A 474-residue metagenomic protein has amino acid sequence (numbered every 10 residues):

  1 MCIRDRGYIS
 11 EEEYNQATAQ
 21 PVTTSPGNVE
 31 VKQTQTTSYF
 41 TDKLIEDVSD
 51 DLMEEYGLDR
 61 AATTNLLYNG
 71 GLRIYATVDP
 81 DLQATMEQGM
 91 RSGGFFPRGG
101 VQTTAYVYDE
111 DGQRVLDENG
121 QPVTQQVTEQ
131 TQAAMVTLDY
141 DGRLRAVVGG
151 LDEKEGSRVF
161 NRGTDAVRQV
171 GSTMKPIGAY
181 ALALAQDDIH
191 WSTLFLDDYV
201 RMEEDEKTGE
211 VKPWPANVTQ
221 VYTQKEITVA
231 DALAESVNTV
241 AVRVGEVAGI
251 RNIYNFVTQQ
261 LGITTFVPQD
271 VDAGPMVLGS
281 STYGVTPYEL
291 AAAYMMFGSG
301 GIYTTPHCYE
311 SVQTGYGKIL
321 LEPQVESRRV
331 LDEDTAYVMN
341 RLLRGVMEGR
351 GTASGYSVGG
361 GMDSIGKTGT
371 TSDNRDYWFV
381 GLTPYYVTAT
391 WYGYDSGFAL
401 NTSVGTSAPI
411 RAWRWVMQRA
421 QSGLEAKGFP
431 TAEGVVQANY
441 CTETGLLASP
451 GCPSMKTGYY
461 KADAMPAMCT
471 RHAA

Functional and structural regions predicted by a protein language model:
M1-P80, A84, Q259, T264 (+1 more regions): Non-catalytic, structured segments within soluble enzyme domains
R4, G27-T34, N69-T77, V123-T124 (+7 more regions): Second-shell loop/turn segments in exported
E13, F40, L44, V48 (+13 more regions): Stable alpha-helical elements in mature extracytoplasmic
P21-P26, T63-Y68, E155-F160, E203-W214 (+4 more regions): Short acidic (Asp/Glu) and glycine-rich catalytic loops that position anionic groups and cofactors
E30-Q35, D188-I253, A273, Y303 (+1 more regions): Conserved catalytic neighborhood of penicillin-recognizing serine enzymes
E46-E54, T137-E153, L184-D188, D197-R201 (+8 more regions): Glycine-rich, acidic and aromatic/proline-enriched surface loops and short helix-turn segments that act as binding
A76-V127, T131-T137, A146-Q169, M174 (+1 more regions): A penicillin-recognizing enzyme superfamily signal
G209-N217, V221, G249-A292: Mid-domain, small-residue-enriched loop/turn segments at the edges of structured enzyme/sensor domains
